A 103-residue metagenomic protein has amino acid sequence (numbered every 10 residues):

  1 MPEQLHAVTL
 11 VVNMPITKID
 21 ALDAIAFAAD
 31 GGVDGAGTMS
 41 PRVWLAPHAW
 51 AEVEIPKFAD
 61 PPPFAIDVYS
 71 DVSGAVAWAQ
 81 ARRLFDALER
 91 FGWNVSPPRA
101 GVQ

Functional and structural regions predicted by a protein language model:
M1-A26, V102: Short, extreme N-terminal segment that most often corresponds to the first beta-strand
E3-A7, P61-P63, R90: A general secondary-structure signal for short beta-strands and their flanking turns/coil in non-transmembrane regions
L10-V12, I25, A51-V53, I66-V68 (+1 more regions): Hydrophobic beta-strand residues in large extracellular and virion-surface proteins
K18-A21, S70-A79: Short, surface-exposed beta-strand/loop "edge" segments at domain boundaries and coil↔beta transitions
D20-D30, Q80-L88: Short amphipathic alpha-helices in soluble, non-transmembrane regions that often serve as interface/regulatory elements
F27-M39, F91, V95-P97: Short secondary-structure junctions
G32-A75: Short, intrinsically disordered low-complexity segments
W78-Q103: Acidic, proline/glycine-rich low-complexity IDRs
